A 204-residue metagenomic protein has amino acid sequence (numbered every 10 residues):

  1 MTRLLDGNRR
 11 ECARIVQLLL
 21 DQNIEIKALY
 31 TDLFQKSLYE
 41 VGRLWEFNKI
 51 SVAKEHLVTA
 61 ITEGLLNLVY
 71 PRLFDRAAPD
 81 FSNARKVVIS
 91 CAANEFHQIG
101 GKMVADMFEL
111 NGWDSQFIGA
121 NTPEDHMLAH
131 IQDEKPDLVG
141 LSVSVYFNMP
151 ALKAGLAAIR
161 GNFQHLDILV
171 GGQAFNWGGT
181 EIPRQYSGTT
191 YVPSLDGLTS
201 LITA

Functional and structural regions predicted by a protein language model:
M1-P79: Long amphipathic alpha-helical segments
L20, A60, L66-Y70, F81-R85 (+4 more regions): C-terminal-biased regions
E25, D114, D137, T190: Residue-level detector of anion-binding/catalytic polar loops
L73-C91, R160, I202-T203: Long, low-complexity, intrinsically disordered polar/charged segments
F81-I118: Glycine-rich active-site/cofactor-binding loop and its immediate structural neighborhood
K86, L166-D167, T190: Proline-centered loop/turn at the N-terminus of a beta-strand
M107-L110, Q116, T122-E181: Cofactor-cradling patches in redox/metallo enzymes
A174-A204: Peripheral docking tails and interdomain loops at the edges of cofactor- or intermediate-handling domains
